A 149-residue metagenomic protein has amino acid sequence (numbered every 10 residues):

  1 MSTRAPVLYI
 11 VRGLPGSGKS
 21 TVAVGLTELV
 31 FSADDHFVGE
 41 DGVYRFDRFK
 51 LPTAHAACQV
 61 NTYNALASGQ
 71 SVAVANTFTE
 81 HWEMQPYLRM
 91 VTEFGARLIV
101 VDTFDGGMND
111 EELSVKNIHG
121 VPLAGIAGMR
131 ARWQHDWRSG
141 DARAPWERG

Functional and structural regions predicted by a protein language model:
M1-A5, A65-L66: Phosphate-binding P-loop
P6-R12, G25-L29, R89, E93-G149: Conserved GTP-binding G-domain of TRAFAC-class P-loop NTPases and closely related GTPase folds
V11-G13, A33, V74-T77: Short His-Asn-centered micro-motif
G16-S17: ATP-binding Walker
S20-Q70, F104-S114: Conserved substrate/cofactor phosphate-moiety recognition/catalytic segment in nucleotide-dependent phosphotransferases
D41, W82, P122: Solvent-exposed, flexible loop/coil residues
K50-D102: Glycine-rich phosphate-binding loop used to anchor ATP phosphates in small-molecule kinases, encompassing both
